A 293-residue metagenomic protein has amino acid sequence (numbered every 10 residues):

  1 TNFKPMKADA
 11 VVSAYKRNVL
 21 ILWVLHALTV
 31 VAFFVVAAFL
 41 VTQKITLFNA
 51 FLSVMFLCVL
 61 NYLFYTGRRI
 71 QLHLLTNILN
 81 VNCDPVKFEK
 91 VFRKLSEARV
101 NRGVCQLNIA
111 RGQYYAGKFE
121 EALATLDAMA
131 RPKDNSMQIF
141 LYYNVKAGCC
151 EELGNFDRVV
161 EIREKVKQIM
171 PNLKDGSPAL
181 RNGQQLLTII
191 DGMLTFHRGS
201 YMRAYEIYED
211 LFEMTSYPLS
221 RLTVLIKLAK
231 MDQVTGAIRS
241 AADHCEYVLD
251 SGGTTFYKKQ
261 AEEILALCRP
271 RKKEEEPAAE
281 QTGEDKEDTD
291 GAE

Functional and structural regions predicted by a protein language model:
T1-N18: Cytosolic juxtamembrane N-terminal segments of multi-pass membrane proteins
F51-N77: Transmembrane alpha-helices and immediately adjacent membrane-cytoplasm interface residues in multi-pass integral
V59-F64, F92-N101, D127-S136, K165-L180 (+2 more regions): Solenoid-like repeat scaffolds
H73, L107-N108, L141-G148, E152 (+3 more regions): "A position-specific structural signal for the A-helix of alpha-solenoid helical repeats
T76-K90, Y114-L126, F156-Q168, F196-I207: Helix-turn-helix repeat elements of alpha-solenoid scaffolds
S200-E293: Long, non-transmembrane cytosolic or organellar matrix-exposed soluble domains/tails of integral membrane proteins
